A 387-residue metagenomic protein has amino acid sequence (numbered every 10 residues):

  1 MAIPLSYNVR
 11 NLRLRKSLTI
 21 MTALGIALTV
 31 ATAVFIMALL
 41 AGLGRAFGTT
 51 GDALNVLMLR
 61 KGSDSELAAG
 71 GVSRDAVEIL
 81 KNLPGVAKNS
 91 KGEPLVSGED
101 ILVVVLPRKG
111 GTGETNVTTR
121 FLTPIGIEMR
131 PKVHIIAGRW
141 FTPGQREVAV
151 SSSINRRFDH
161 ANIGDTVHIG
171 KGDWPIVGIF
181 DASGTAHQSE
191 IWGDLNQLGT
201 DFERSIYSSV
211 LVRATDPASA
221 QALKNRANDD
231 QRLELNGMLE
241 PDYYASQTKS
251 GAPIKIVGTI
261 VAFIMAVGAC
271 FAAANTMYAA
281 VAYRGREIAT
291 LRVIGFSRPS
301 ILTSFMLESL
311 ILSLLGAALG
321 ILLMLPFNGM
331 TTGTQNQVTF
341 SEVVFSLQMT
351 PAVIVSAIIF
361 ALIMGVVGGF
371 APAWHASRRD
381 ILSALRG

Functional and structural regions predicted by a protein language model:
M1-S6, R386: Short, membrane-interfacial amphipathic segments enriched in basic
K16-L43, G251-E287, L310-L319, I363-V367: Hydrophobic alpha-helical transmembrane segments of multi-pass inner-membrane transport and secretion
A31-T118, A137-R139, G144, T200 (+2 more regions): Hydrophobic, regular-secondary-structure patches
A87-K88, P107-E114, W140, R156-T259: Mechanotransmission and gating elements of multispan inner-membrane complexes involved in transport and envelope
T115-R157: Short beta-strand boundary microenvironments
Y278, Y283-T332, S356-G368, P372: Transmembrane alpha-helical interface segments in multi-pass membrane proteins
F327-I354: Short juxtamembrane loops and helix-capping segments at transmembrane helix boundaries of multi-pass membrane proteins
H375-G387: Short cytosolic juxtamembrane segments of multi-pass membrane proteins
